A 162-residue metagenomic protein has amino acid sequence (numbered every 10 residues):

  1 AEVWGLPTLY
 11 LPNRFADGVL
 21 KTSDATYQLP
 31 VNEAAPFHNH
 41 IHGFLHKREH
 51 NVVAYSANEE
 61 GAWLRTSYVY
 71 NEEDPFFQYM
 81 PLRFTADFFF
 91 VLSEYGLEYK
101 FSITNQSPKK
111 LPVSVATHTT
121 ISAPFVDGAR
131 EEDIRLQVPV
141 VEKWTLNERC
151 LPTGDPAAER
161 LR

Functional and structural regions predicted by a protein language model:
A1-E33: Acidic-aromatic substrate-binding/catalytic surfaces of carbohydrate-active enzymes
V19, T26, G96-E98, K110: Structural motif
N32-E94: Extended, loop-rich substrate-binding clefts of extracytoplasmic carbohydrate-active enzymes
N71-E73, Y95, Q106-P108, P124: Short coil/turn motifs at secondary-structure junctions
T85-D87, T104, K109: A domain-level signal for the structural core that forms small-molecule/cofactor-binding pockets and catalytic centers
F90, L97-N105: Short, well-ordered beta-strand segments enriched in hydrophobic/aromatic residues
K110-L111, T120-R162: Active-site/ligand-binding surface loops and adjacent short beta/alpha elements that line catalytic pockets across
